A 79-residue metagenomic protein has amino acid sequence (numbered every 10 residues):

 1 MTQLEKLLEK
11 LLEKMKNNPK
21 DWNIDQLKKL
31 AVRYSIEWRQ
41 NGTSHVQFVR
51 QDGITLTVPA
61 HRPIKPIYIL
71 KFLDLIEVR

Functional and structural regions predicted by a protein language model:
M1-Q40, I54-P63, I67-R79: Basic nucleic-acid-binding interfaces
H45-V49: Minor-groove-contacting beta-hairpin "wing" of winged helix-turn-helix DNA-binding domains
